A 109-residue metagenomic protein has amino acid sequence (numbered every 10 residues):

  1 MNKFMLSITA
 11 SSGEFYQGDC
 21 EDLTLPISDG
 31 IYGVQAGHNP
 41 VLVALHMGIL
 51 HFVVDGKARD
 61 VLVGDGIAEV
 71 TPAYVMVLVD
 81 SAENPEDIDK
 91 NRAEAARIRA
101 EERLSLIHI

Functional and structural regions predicted by a protein language model:
M1-K3: Short, charged, intrinsically disordered terminal tails
M5-A95, R99: Compact, glycine-rich, soluble single-domain proteins
I107-I109: Conserved small/polar residues in nucleotide/adenosyl-binding loops
